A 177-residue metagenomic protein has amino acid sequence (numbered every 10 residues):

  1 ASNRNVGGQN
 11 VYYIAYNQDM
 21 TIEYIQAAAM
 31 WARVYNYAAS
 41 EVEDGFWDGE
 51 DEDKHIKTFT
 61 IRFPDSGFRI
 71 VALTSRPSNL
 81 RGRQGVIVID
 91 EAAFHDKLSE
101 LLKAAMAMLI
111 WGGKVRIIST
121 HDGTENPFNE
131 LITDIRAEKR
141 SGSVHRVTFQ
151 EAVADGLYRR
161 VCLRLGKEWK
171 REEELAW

Functional and structural regions predicted by a protein language model:
A1, Y12, I22-A32, A93 (+3 more regions): Short, well-ordered alpha-helical packing segments
A1-G7: Walker A/P-loop NTP-binding motif
Q9-L73: Conserved nucleotide-state-sensing and coupling region of NTP-binding domains
N10-Y12, V86, K114: Residue-level preference for the first positions of well-ordered beta-strands
N17, T74-R76, I118-G123: A short beta-strand-to-loop transition that corresponds to the Sensor-1 phosphate-sensing loop of AAA+ P-loop ATPases
H55-M108: Conserved RecA-like ASCE ATPase "motif II neighborhood" in helicase/translocase motors
L98-E100, A104-W177: Non-catalytic, compositionally simple segments
